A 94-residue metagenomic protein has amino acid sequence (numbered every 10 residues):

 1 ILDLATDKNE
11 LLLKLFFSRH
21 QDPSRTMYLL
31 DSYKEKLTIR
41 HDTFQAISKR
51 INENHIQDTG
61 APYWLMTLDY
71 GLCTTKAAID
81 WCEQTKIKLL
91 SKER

Functional and structural regions predicted by a protein language model:
I1-A46: Amphipathic alpha-helical dimerization/coiled-coil segments that flank or bridge DNA-binding/regulatory modules
F17, T38-I39, E53, G60 (+1 more regions): Short amphipathic alpha-helical patches
M27, K34, H41, S48 (+4 more regions): Heptad-repeat amphipathic alpha-helical coiled-coil interaction surface used for oligomerization/assembly
A46-T67: Acidic interhelical loop/turn segments
I87-R94: Long amphipathic alpha-helical coiled-coil segments
